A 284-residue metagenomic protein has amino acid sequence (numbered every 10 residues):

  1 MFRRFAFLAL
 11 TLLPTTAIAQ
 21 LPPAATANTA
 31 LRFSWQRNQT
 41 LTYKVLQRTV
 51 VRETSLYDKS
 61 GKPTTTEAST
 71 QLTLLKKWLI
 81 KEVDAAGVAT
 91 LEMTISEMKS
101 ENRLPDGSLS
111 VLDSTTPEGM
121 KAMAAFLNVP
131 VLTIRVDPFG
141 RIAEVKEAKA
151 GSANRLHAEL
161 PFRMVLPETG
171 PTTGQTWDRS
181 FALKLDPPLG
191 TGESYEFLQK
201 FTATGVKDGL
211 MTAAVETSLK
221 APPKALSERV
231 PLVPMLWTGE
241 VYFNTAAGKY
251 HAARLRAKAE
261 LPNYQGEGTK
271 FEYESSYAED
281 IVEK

Functional and structural regions predicted by a protein language model:
M1-R4: Positively charged n-region of N-terminal signal peptides that target proteins for export
A6-T16: Bacterial N-terminal signal peptides
Q20-K284: Signature of exported/secreted
